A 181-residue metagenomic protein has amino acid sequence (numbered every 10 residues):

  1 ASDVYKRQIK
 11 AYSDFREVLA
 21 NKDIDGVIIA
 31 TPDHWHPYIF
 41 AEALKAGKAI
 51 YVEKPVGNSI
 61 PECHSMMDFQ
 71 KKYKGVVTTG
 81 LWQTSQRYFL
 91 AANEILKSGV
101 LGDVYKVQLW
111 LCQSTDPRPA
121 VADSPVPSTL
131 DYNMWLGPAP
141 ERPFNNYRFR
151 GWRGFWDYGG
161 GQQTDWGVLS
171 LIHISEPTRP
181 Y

Functional and structural regions predicted by a protein language model:
A1-Y5, I172-Y181: Single conserved hydrophobic/aromatic residue that forms the stacking wall/gate of nucleotide- or nucleobase-binding
S2-V52, N58-V77: N-terminal glycine-/serine-/threonine-rich beta1-alpha1-beta2 phosphate-ribose binding loop of Rossmann-like
N21, T115-R118, P143-N145: Short, solvent-exposed loop/turn elements at domain surfaces
I29, P55, G80-L81, Q163-W166: Glycine- and other small-residue-rich loops at beta-strand/loop junctions that grip anionic moieties
T31, Q108-L111, A139: Residues that line or immediately flank small-molecule/substrate-binding pockets and catalytic motifs
A49-Y51, V56-T129, M134: A contiguous active-site-proximal alpha/beta segment in oxidoreductase catalytic domains
S128-L171, S175: Glycine-rich, aromatic-lined ligand/substrate-binding cores of catalytic and carbohydrate-binding domains
